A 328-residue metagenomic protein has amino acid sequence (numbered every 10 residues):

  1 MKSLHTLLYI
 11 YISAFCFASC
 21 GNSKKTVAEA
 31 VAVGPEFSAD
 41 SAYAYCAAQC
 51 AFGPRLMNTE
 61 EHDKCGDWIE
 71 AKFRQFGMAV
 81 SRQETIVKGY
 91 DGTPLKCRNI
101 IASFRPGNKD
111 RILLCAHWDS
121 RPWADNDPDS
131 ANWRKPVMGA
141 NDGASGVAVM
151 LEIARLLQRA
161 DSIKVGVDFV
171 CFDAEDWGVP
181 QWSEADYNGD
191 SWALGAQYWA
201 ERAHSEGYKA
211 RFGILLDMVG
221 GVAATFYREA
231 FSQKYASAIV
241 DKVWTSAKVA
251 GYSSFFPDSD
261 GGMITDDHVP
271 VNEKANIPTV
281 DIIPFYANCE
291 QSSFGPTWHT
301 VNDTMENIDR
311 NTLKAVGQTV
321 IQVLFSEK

Functional and structural regions predicted by a protein language model:
C16-S19: C-terminal motif of bacterial Sec signal peptides marking the signal peptidase cleavage site
N22-C65, F76, E290-N307: N-terminal capping segment at the start of a domain
E29-E36, A51-E60, V87-Y90, N132-A144 (+5 more regions): Second-shell loop/turn segments in exported
A47-G107: A non-catalytic alpha/beta surface segment that caps or lines the substrate-entry region of metallo-dependent hydrolase
L56-M57, I86-K88, G107-N108, W118-P122 (+4 more regions): Solvent-exposed loop/turn segments at secondary-structure junctions within structured extracellular/periplasmic domains
P94, F212, V219-K328: Active-site-adjacent substrate-binding region of metalloamidase/peptidase-like peptide-processing proteins
R134-A238, M263, D267: Acidic/histidine-rich catalytic neighborhood of metal-dependent amide-processing enzymes
